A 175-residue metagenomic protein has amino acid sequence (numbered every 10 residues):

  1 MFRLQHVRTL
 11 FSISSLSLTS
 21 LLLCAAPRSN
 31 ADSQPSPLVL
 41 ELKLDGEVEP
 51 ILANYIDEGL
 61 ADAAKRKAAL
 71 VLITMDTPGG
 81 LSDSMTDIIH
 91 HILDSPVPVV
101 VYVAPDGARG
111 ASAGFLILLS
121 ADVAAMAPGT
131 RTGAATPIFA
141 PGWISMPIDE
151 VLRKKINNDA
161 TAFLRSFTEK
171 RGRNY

Functional and structural regions predicted by a protein language model:
M1-H6: N-terminal secretory signal peptides that target proteins for export/translocation
R8-F11, P37: Hydrophobic alpha-helical context, especially transmembrane and signal-peptide helices
F11-C24: Bacterial N-terminal signal peptides
A26-Y175: Soluble extramembrane regions of membrane proteins in the secretory/endomembrane system
